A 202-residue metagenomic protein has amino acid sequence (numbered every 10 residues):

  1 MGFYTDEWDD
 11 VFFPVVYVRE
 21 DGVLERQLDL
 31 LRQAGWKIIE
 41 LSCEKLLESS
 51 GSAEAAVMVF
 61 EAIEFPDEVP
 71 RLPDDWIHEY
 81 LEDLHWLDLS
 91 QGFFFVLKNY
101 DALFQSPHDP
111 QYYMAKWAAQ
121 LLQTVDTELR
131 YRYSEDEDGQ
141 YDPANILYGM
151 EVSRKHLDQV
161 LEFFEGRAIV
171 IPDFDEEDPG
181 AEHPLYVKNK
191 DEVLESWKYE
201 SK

Functional and structural regions predicted by a protein language model:
M1-E68, W86-K202: N-terminal intrinsically disordered, low-complexity segments enriched in P/E/S/T
F65-E79: Extended catalytic/binding region for NAD+/ADP-ribose chemistry, centered on the ART fold
W76-E79, D83-S90: An N-terminal amphipathic alpha-helical segment
